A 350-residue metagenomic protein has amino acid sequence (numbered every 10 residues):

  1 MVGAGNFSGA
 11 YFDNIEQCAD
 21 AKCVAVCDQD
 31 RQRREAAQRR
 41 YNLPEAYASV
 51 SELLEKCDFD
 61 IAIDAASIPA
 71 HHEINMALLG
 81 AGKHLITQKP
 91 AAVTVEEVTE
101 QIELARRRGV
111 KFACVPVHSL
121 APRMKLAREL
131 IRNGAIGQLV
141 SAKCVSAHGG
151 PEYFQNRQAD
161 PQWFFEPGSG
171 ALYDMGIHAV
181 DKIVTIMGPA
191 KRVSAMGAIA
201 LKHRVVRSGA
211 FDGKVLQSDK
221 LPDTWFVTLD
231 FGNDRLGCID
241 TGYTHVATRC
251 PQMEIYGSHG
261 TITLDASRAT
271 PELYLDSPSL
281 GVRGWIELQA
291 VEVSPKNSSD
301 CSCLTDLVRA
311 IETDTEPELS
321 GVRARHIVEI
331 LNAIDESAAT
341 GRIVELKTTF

Functional and structural regions predicted by a protein language model:
M1-Y41: N-terminal Rossmann-like dinucleotide-binding module
G5, Y41-L104: Beta-loop-alpha module in the N-terminal Rossmann-like domain of NAD(P)-dependent dehydrogenases, especially those
A21-C23, L43, F59, L139 (+1 more regions): Core-facing hydrophobic residues within beta-strands of well-ordered domains
I61-I63, E97-T99, P278, D306-F350: C-terminal helix-rich "cap/oligomerization" subdomain common to oxidoreductases
D64, T87, F112-C114, I239 (+1 more regions): Hydrophobic residues in well-ordered beta-strands that form the structural core
H118-S218, G341: Predominantly a Rossmann-like dinucleotide-binding segment in NAD(P)-dependent oxidoreductases
D181-T270, C301-T313: Contiguous beta-strand/loop segments that form the cofactor/metal-binding neighborhood of enzyme cores
